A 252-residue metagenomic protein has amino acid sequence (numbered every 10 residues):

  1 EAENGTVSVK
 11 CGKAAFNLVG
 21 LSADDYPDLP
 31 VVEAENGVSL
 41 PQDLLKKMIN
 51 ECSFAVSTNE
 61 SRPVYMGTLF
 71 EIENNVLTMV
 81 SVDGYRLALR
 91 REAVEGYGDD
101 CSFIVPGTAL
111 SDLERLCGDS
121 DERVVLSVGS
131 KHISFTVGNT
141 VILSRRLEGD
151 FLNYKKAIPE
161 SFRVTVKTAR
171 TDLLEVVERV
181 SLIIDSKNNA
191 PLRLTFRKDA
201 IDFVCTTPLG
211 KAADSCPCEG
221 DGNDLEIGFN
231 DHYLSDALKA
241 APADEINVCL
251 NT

Functional and structural regions predicted by a protein language model:
E1-T252: Structural preference for solvent-exposed beta-strand-turn elements and adjacent flexible terminal/loop segments within
